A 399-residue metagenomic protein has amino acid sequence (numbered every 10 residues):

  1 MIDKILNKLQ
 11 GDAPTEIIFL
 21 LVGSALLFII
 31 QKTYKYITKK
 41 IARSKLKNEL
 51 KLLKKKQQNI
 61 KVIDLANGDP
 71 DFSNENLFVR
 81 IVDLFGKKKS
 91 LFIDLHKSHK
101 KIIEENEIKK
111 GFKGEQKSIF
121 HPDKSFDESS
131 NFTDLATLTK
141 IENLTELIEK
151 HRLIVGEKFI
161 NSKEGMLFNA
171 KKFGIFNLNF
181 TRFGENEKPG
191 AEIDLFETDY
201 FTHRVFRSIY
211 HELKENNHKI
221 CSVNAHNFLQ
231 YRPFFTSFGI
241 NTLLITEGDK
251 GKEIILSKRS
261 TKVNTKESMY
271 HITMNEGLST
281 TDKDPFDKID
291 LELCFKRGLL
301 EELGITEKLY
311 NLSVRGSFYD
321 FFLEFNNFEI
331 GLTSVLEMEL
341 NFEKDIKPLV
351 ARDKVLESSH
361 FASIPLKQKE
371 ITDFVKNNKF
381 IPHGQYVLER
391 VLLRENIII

Functional and structural regions predicted by a protein language model:
M1-A13: Short, strongly hydrophobic alpha-helical membrane anchors
D12-K32: Membrane-inserting effector segments that mediate pore formation, membrane fusion, or transient membrane insertion
L27-R297, I305-I399: N-terminal leader/linker segments that precede catalytic domains of diphosphate-processing enzymes
L300: Juxtacatalytic substrate-recognition/specificity segment
